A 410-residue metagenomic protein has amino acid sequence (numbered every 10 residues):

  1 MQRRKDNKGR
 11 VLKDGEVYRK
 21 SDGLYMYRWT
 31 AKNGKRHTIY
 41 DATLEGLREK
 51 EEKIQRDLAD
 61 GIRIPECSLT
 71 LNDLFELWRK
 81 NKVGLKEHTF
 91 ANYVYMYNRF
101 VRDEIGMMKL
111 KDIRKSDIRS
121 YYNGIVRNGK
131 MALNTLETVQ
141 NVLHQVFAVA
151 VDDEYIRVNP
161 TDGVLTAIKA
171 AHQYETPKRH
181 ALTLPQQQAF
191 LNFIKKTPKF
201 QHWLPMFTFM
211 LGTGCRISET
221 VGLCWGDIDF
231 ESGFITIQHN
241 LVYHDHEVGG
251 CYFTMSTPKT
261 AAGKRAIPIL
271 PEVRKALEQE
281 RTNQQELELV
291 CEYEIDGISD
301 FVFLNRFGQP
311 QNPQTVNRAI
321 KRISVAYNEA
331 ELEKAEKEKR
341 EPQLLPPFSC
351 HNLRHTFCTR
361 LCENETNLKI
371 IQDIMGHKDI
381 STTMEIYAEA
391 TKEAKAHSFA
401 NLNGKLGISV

Functional and structural regions predicted by a protein language model:
M1-L69, D73-K80, Y95, S120 (+5 more regions): Basic/aromatic DNA-contact patch characteristic of tyrosine site-specific recombinases
Q2, S232, Y243-K264, P271-V273 (+3 more regions): C-terminal secondary-structure termini that scaffold catalytic or DNA-interacting sites
A31, R36-L44, I64, R79-P160 (+4 more regions): N-terminal core-binding DNA-recognition domain of tyrosine site-specific recombinases/integrases
H37, T43-L44, T236, D245-H246 (+2 more regions): C-terminal catalytic core of Y-nucleophile DNA break-rejoin enzymes
G129, N192-W203, I267, N283-Y293 (+3 more regions): Short, basic (Lys/Arg/His-rich) helix/loop patches that form interaction surfaces in the mid-to-C-terminal regions
L133, E137-N141, D152, I156-V158 (+6 more regions): Basic, Lys/Arg- and aromatic-enriched nucleic-acid-binding interface segment
D227-F234, T366-I386: Short, polar N-cap/turn motifs at the start of nucleic acid-interacting alpha helices
L241-Y243, T356, M375-N401: Catalytic-site neighborhood detector that most strongly recognizes the C-terminal catalytic loop/helix of tyrosine
